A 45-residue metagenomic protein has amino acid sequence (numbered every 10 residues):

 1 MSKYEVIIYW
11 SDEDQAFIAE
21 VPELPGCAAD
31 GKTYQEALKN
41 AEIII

Functional and structural regions predicted by a protein language model:
M1-Q15, E20, L24, K39 (+1 more regions): N-terminal segment of the canonical double-stranded RNA-binding domain
P25-E36: A short, exposed loop/beta-hairpin motif centered on an aromatic-Gly-Thr core
